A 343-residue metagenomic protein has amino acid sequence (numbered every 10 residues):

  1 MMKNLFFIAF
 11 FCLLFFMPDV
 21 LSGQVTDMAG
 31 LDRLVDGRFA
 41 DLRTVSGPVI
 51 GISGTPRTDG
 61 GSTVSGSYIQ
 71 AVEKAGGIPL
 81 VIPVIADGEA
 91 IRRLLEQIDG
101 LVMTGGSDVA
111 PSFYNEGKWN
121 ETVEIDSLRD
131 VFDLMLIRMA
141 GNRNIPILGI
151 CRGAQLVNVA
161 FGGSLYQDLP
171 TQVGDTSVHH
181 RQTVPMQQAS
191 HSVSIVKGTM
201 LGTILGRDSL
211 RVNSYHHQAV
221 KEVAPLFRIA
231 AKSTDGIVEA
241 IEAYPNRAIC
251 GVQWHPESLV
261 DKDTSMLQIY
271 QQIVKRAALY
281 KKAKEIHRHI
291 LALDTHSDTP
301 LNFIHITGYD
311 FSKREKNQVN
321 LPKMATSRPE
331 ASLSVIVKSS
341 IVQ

Functional and structural regions predicted by a protein language model:
M1-I8: Bacterial N-terminal signal peptides that target proteins for export
N4, L21, L31-I150, N158-V159 (+8 more regions): N-terminal beta1-alpha1 cap of cysteine-dependent amidohydrolase-like domains
I8-D19: Bacterial N-terminal signal peptides
V25-R38, G51-S53, Q70, H287-Y309: Mature N-terminal segment immediately following signal peptide/propeptide cleavage in secreted/periplasmic
S214-Q218, G251-P256, A292-T299: Histidine-centered catalytic micro-motifs
W254-L259, K338-S340: A short, acidic, flexible beta-alpha connecting loop/helix-capping segment that sits on the rim of active
K282-Q343: N-terminal hydrophobic targeting/anchoring segments and the immediately downstream early-domain regions of hydrolases
